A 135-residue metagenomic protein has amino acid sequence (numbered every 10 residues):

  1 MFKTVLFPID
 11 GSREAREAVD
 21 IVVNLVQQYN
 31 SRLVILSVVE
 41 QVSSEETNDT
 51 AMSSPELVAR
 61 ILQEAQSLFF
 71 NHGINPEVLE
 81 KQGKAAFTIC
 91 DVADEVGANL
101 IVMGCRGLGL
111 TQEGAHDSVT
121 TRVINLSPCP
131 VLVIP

Functional and structural regions predicted by a protein language model:
K3-M52, H72: Small/aliphatic-rich secondary-structure junction motif
V22, A65, I89, V123: Aromatic/hydrophobic pocket-lining residues that form π-stacking "cages" and hydrophobic walls in ligand
V34, E77, L132: Conserved beta-strand positions in the Rossmann-like core of class I SAM-dependent methyltransferases
V42-S43, A86, L110: Generic structural signal for helix capping and beta-alpha/helix-loop junctions
A51-Q63: Short, surface-exposed alpha-helical segments at coil->helix boundaries
S67-I101: Structural beta-alpha unit
D91-P135: Gly/Ser-rich helix-loop-strand patches that form or flank binding pockets for ribonucleotide-derived cofactors
